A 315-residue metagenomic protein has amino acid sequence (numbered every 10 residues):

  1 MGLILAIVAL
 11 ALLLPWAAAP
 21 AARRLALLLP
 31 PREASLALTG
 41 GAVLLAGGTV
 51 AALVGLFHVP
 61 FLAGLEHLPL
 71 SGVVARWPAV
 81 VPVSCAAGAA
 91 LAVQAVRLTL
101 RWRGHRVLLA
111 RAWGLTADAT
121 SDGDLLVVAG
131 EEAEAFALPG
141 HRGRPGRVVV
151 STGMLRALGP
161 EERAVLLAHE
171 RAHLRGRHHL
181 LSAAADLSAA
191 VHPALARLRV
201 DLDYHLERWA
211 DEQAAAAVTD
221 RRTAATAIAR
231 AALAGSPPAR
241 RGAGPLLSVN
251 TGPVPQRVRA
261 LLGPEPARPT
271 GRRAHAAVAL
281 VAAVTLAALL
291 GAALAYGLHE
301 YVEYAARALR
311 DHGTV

Functional and structural regions predicted by a protein language model:
G2-I4, A11, V80-H105, L233-V315: Cytosolic-facing loops and C-terminal tails of multi-pass membrane proteins
A6-A26: N-terminal signal-anchor/start-transfer transmembrane helix
A22-A34, V83, A87, A95-S182 (+1 more regions): Polar-ligand-bearing catalytic/cofactor-coordination segments of membrane-embedded or membrane-tethered inner-membrane
L29-E33, E66-L70, A110-G114, V302-D311: Juxtamembrane extracytosolic/periplasmic "stalk" immediately C-terminal to the first targeting helix
P30-L44: Loop-to-helix transition at the N-terminal end of transmembrane alpha-helices
G40, L187, A227-A231: Short acidic/histidine-centered micro-motifs embedded in hydrophobic/aromatic stretches that mark compact functional
G40-V50, A279-L280: Select subsegments of transmembrane alpha-helices in polytopic membrane proteins, especially boundary-proximal
G47-R111: Transmembrane alpha-helices and immediately adjacent membrane-cytoplasm interface residues in multi-pass integral
